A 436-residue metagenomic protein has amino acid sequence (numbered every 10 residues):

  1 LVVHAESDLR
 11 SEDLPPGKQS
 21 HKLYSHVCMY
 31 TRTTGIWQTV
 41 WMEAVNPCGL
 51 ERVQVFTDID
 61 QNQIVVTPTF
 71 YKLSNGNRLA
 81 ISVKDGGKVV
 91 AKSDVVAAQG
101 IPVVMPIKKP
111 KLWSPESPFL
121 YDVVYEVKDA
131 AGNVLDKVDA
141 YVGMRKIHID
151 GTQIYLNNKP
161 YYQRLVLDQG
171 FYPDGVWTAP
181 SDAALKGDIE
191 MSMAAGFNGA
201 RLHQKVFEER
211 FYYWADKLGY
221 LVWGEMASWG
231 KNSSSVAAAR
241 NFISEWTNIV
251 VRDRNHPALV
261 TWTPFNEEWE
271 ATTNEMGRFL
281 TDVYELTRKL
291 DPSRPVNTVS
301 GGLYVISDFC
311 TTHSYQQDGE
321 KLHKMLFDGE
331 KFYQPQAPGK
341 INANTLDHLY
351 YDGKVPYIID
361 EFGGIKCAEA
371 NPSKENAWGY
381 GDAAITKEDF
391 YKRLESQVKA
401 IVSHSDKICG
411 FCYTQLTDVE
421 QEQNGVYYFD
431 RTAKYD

Functional and structural regions predicted by a protein language model:
L1-Q204, E208-E209, W214, L218-G219 (+7 more regions): Secreted/periplasmic carbohydrate-active enzymes, especially glycoside hydrolases
E6, A227, F265-W269, P292 (+4 more regions): Catalytic metal-binding/acid-base residues of hydrolase active sites
C28, R32-G35, M42, C48 (+5 more regions): Substrate-binding clefts and catalytic carboxylate motifs of secreted carbohydrate-active enzymes
V222-G224, T298, I359: Hydrophobic residues in well-ordered beta-strands that form the structural core
N232-A239, F265-L286: Active-site cleft segment of glycoside hydrolase catalytic domains centered on the general acid/base Glu
A239-H256, L286-L290: An active-site-proximal structural segment forming one wall of the substrate-binding cleft that immediately precedes
W246-E275: Active-site groove signature of glycoside hydrolases
F279, C310-T312: Polar, glycine-rich mid-to-C-terminal structural blocks that act as macromolecule-binding/assembly scaffolds
